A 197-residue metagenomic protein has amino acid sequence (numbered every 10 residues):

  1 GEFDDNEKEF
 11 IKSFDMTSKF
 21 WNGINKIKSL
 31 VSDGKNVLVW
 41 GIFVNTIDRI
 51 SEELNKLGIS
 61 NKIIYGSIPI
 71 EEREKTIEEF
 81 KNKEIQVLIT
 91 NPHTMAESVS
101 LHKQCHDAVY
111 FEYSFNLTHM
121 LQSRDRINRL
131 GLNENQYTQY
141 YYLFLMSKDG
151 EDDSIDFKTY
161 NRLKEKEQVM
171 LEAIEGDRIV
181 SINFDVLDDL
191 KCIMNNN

Functional and structural regions predicted by a protein language model:
G1-L88, H93-S100, R178-N197: Conserved Helicase C-terminal RecA-like lobe
I42, G66, Y113, L143-L145: Cofactor-binding loop segments of dinucleotide-utilizing enzymes, especially the Rossmann-like FAD- and NAD(P)+-binding
I47-S51, R73-E74, L88-E112, N116-Y137: SF2 helicase motor core recognition
K62, V109, Q139-Y142: Hydrophobic/aromatic beta-strand patches that form the interior of the parallel beta-sheet core in alpha/beta enzyme
F115-N197: A conserved SF2-helicase RecA2
